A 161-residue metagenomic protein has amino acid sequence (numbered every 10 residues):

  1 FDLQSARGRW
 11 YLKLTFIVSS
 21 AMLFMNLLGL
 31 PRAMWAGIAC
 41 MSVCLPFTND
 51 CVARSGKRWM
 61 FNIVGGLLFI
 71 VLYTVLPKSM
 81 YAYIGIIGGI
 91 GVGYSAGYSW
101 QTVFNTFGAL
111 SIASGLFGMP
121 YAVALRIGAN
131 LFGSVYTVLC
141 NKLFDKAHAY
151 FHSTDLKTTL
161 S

Functional and structural regions predicted by a protein language model:
F1-F104, I112-S161: Alpha-helical transmembrane segments and their membrane-interface boundaries that form or gate the permeation pathway
